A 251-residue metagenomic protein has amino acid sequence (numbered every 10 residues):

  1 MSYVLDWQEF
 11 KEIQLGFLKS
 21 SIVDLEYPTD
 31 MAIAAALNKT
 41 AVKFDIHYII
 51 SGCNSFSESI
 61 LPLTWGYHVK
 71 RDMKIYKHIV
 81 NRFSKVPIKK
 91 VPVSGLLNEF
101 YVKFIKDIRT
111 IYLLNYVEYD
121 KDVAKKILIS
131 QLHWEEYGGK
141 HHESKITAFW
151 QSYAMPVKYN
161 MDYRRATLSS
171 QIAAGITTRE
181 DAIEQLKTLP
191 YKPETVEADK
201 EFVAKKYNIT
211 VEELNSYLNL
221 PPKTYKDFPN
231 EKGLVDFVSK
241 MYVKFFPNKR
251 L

Functional and structural regions predicted by a protein language model:
M1-L251: Nucleotide-activated chemistry modules centered on ATP-dependent adenylation/adenylyltransferase
